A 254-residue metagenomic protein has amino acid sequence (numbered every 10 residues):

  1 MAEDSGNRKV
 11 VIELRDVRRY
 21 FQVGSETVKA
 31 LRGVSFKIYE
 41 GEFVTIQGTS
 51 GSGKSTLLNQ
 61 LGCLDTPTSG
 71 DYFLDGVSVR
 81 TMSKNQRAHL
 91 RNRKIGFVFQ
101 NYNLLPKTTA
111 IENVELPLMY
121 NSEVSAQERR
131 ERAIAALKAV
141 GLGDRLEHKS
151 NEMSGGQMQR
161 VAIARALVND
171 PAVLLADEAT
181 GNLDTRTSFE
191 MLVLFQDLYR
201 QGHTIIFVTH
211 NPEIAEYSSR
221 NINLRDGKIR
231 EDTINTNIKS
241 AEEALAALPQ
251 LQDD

Functional and structural regions predicted by a protein language model:
A2-G6: Pre-NBD coupling/linker segments of ABC/ABC-like ATPases
V10-L224: ABC family nucleotide-binding domain
K228-D254: Conserved beta-strand-loop-alpha-helix hinge in the C-terminal portion of ABC ATPase nucleotide-binding domains
